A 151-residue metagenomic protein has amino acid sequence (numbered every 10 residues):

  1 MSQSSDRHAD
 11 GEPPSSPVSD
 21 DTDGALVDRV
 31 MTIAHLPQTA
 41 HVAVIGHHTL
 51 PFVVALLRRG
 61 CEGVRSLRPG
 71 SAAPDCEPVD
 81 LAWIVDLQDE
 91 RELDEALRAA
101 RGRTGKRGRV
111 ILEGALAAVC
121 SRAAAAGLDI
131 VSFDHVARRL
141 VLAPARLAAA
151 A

Functional and structural regions predicted by a protein language model:
M1-H41: Class I SAM-dependent methyltransferase Rossmann-like catalytic core, especially the SAM/SAH-binding loop
A25-L26, L57-C76: A short, well-structured beta->alpha microelement
I33, H48-E62: Conserved SAM-binding loop of SAM-dependent methyltransferases across substrates and taxa, primarily the Class I
A43-I45: Conserved beta-strand elements of the Class I
S71-I84, D89-R91, E95-R98: A short acidic, Gly/Pro-enriched loop at the edge of an enzyme's catalytic core that lines a small-molecule cofactor
E92-R109, C120: A short glycine-rich, Lys/Arg-flanked "PGG" loop and its adjoining helix->strand segment in the class I
A126-A151: Core SAM-dependent methyltransferase catalytic element
